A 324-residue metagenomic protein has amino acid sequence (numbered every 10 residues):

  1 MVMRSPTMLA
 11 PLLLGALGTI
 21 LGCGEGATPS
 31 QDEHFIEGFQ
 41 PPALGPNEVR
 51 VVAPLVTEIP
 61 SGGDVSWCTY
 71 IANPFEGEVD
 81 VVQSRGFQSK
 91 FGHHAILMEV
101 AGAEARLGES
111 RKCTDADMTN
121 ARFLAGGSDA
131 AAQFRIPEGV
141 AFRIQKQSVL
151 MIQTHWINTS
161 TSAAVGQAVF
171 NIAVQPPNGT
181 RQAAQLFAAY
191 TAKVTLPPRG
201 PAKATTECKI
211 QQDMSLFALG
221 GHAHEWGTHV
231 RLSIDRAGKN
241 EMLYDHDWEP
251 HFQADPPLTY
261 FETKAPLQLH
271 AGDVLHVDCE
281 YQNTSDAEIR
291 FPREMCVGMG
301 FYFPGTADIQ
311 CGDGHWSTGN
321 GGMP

Functional and structural regions predicted by a protein language model:
M1-L13: Bacterial N-terminal signal peptides that target proteins for export
R4-S5, P29, Q147: Intrinsically disordered, low-complexity segments enriched in Ser/Pro/Gly/Ala and basic residues
T19-G22: C-terminal motif of bacterial Sec signal peptides marking the signal peptidase cleavage site
G24-G26: Bacterial signal peptide processing site
D32-S215, G220-P324: Beta-strand-centric surfaces of beta-sandwich/beta-rich domains
